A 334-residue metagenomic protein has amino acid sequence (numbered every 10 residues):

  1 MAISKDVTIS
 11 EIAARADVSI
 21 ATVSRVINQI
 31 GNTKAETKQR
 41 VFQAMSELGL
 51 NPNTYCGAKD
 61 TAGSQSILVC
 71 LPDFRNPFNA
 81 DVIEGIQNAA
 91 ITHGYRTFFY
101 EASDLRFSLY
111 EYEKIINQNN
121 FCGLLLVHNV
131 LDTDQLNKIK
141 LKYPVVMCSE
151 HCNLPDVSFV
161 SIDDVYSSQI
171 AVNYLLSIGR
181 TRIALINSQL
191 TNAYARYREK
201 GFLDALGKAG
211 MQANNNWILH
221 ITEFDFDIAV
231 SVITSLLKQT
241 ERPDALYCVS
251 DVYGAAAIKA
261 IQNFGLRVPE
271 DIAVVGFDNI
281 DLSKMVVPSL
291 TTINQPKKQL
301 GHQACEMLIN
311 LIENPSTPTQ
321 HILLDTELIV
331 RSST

Functional and structural regions predicted by a protein language model:
M1-A62: N-terminal helix-turn-helix DNA-binding module of bacterial transcription factors
M1-S4, T8, A62-N173, K238: Alpha-helical recognition/docking segments in bacterial nutrient-uptake and carbohydrate-utilization systems
I20-T22, K59-R75, Y174, R182-Q189: Short beta-strand segments enriched in small/hydrophobic residues
L71-D81, F99-S108, V160-I170, I186-V232 (+4 more regions): Hinge/beta->alpha junction and helix N-cap segments in small-molecule ligand-binding domains
N120-H128, A184-I186, L219, T240-S250 (+1 more regions): Periplasmic-binding protein-like
T181-R182, A213-W217, V268-A273: Short acidic capping loops at alpha-helix termini that bridge into adjacent secondary structure
V232-T334: Flexible loop/turn connectors
